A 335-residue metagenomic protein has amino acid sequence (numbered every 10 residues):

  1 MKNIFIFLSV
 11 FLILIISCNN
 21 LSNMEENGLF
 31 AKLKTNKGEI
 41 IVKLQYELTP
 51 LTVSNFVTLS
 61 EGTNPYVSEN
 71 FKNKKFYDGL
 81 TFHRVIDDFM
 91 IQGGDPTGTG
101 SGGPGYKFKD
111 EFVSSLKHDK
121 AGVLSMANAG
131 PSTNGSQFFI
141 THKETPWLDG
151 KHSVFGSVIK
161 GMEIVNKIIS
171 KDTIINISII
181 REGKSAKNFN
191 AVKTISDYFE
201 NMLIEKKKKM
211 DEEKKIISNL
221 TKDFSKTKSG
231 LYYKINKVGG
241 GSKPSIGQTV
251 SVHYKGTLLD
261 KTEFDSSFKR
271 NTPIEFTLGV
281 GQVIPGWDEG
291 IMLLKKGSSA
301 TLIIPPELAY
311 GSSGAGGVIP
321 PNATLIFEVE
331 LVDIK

Functional and structural regions predicted by a protein language model:
M1-E26: Bacterial Sec-dependent N-terminal signal peptides
C18-K335: Cross-family detector of peptidyl-prolyl cis-trans isomerase
